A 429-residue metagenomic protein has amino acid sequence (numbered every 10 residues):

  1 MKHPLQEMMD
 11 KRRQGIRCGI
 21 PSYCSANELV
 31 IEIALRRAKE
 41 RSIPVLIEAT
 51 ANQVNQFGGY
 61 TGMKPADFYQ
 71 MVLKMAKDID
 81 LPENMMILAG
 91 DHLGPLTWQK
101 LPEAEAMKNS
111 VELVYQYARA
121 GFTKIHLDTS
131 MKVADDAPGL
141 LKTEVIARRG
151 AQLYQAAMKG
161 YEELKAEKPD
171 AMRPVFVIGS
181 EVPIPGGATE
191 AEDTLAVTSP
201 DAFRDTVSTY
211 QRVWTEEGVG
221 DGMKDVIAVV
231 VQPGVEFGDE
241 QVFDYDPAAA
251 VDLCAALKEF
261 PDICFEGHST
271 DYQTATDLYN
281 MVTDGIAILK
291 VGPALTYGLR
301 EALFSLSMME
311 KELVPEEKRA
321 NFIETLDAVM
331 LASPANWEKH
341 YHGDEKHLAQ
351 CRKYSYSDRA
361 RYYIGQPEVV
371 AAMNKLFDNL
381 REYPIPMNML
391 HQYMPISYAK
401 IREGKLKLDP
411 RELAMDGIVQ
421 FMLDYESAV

Functional and structural regions predicted by a protein language model:
R17-E28, A89-N109, D193-T198, C264-D271 (+1 more regions): Active-site mouth loops of central-metabolism enzymes
C18-S22, P44-E48, M85-A89, K124-H126 (+4 more regions): Structural preference for beta-strand elements that scaffold enzyme active sites
Y23-V30, G59-M71, W98-Q116, A147-R149: Glycine-rich anion/phosphate-binding loops
A34, D91, D128, M281: Conserved, mostly hydrophobic/aromatic
V45-K64, L127-L141, G238-D239, M394-K405: Glycine-rich, proline-tolerant flexible connector loops at the mouths of alpha/beta enzymes
G62-G90, K142-K168, P247-P261: Alpha-helix-loop-beta-strand connector modules within alpha/beta enzyme cores
Q99-E181: Internal, well-ordered domain-core segments that constitute the primary functional module of diverse proteins
C254-V429: Flexible, acidic glycine-rich loops studded with aromatic residues
